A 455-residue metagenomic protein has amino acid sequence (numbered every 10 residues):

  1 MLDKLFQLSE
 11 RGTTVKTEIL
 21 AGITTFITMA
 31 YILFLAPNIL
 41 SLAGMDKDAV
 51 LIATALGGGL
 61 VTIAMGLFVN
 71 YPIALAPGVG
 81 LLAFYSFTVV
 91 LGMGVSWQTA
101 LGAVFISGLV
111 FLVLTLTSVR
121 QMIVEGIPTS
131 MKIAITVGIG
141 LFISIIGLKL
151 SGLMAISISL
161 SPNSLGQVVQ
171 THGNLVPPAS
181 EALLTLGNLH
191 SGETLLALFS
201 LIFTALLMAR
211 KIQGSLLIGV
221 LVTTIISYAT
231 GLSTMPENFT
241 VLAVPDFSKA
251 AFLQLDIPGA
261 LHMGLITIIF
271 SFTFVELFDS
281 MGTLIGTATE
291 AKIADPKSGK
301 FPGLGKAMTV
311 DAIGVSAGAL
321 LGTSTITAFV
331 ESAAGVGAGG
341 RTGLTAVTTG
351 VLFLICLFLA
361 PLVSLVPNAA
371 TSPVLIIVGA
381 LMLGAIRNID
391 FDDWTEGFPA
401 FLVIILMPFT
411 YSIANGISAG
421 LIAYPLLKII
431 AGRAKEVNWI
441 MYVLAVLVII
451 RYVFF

Functional and structural regions predicted by a protein language model:
M1-V50, A182-L186, I218-G305, V446-I450: Helix-loop-helix hairpins and the membrane-proximal interhelical loops of multi-pass alpha-helical transport proteins
L2-A36, G57, G78-F87, L91-I139 (+1 more regions): Helix-loop-helix junctions within the multi-pass membrane cores of secondary transporters/permeases
F34-N38, T54, T62, A83 (+9 more regions): Transmembrane alpha-helix boundary and packing residues in multipass membrane permease domains and related
N38-A49, T88-T99, M263-I266, P367 (+1 more regions): Helix-coil boundary and interhelical linker segments in multi-pass alpha-helical membrane proteins
G44-I63: Loop-to-helix transition at the N-terminal end of transmembrane alpha-helices
V61-A74, A205-K211, S271-D279, D311-L321 (+3 more regions): Transmembrane alpha-helix interface/packing and boundary motifs in multi-pass membrane proteins, characterized by
M93-V222, V347-F455: Membrane-embedded alpha-helical modules
